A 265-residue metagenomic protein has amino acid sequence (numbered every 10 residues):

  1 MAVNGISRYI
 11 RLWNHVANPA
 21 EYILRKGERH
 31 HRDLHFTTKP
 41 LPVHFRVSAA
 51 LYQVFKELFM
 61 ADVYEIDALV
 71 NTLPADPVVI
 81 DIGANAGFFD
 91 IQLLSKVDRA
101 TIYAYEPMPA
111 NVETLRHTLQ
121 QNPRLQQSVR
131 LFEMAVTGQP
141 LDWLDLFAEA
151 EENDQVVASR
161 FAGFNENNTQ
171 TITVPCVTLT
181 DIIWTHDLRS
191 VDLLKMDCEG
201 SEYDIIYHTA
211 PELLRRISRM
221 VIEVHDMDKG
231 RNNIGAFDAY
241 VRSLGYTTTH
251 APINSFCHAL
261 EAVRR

Functional and structural regions predicted by a protein language model:
M1-R265: Phosphate/nucleotide-binding beta-alpha loop and adjacent structural elements of enzyme active sites
